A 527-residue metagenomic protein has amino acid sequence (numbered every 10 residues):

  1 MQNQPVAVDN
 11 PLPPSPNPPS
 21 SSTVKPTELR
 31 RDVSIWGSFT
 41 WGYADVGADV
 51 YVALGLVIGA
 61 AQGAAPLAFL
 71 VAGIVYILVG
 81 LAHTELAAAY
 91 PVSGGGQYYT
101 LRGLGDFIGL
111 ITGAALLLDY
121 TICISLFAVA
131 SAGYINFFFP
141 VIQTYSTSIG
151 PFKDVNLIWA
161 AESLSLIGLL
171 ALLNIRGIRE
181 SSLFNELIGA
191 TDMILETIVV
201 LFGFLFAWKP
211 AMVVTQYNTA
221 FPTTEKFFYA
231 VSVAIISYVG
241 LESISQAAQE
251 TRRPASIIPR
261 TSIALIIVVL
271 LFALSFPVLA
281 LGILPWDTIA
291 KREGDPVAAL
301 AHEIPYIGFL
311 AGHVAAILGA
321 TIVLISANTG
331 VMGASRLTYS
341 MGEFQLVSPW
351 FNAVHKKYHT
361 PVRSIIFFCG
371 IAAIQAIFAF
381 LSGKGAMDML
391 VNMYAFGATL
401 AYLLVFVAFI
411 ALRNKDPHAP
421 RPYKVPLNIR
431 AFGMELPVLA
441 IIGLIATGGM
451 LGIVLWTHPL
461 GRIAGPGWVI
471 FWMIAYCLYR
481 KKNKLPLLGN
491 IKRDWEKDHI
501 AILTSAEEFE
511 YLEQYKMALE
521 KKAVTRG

Functional and structural regions predicted by a protein language model:
M1-V33, F406-E435, T457-G527: Terminal cytosolic tails of multi-pass membrane transporters, especially the segment immediately following the final
V24, G63-P66, I142-A160, E186-A316: Helix-loop-helix junctions that connect adjacent transmembrane segments in multi-pass membrane transporters
R30-W41, G105-L118, E162-L166, F221-A234 (+4 more regions): Select transmembrane alpha-helical segments in multipass membrane proteins
D49-D154, I158, E225, L265-V268 (+4 more regions): Extracellular loop-to-transmembrane helix junctions
F69-V71, F139-I178, E196-V200, I365-A373 (+1 more regions): Transmembrane alpha-helical segments of multi-pass small-molecule transport proteins
Y98-L101, G105, N136-P151, T261-N328 (+1 more regions): TM-loop-TM module centered on a large, flexible mid-protein loop between adjacent transmembrane helices in multi-pass
A115-G133, V233, Y238-T251, F309-P349 (+4 more regions): Membrane-helix boundary/coupling elements in multi-pass transport proteins
I158-K209, F221-T224, S262-I267, V391-L404 (+1 more regions): Membrane-interface loop-to-helix entry segments
